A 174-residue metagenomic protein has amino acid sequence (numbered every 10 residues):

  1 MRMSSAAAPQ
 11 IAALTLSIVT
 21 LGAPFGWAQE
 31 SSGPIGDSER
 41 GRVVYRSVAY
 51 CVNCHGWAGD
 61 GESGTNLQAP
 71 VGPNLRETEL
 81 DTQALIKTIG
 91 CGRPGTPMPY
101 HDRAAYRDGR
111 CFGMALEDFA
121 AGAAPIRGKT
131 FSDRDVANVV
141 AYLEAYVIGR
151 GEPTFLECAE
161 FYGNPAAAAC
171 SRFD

Functional and structural regions predicted by a protein language model:
R2-L14: Bacterial N-terminal signal peptides that target proteins for export
I11-A23: Bacterial N-terminal signal peptides
P24-A28: Sec/Tat signal peptide C-region and signal peptidase I cleavage site
Q29-E39, V48-A49, W57, T96-D174: Flexible coil segments in periplasmic/lumen-exposed cytochrome c-class electron-transfer proteins
V44-Y45: Conserved short C-terminal alpha-helix that flanks the catalytic cleft of nucleotide-sugar-dependent
N53: Short, cysteine/histidine-rich loop/knuckle motifs that typically chelate Zn2+
S63-A69: Short cysteine/histidine-rich zinc-coordinating motifs and their immediately flanking basic loops
N74-L75, P97: Conserved beta-strand positions that form and line the central face of beta-propeller blades
